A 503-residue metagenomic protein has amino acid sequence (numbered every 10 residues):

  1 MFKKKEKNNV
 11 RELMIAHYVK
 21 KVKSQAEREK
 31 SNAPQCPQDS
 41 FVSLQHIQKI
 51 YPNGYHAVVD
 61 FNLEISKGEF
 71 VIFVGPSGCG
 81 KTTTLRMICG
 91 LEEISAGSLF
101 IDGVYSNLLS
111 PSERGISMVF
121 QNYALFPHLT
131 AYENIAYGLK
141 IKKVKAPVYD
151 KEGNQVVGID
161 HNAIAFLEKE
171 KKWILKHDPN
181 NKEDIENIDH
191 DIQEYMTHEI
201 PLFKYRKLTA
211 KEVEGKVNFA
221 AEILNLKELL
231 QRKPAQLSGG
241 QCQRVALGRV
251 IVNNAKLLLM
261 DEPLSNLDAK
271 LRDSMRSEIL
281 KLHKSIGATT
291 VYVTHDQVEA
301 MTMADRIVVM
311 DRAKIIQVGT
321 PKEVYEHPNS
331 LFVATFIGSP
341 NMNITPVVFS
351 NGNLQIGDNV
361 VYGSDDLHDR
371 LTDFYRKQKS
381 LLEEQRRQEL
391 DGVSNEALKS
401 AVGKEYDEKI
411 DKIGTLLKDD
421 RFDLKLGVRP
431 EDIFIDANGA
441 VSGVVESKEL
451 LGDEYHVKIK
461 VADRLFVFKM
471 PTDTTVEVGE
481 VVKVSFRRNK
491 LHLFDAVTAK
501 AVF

Functional and structural regions predicted by a protein language model:
M1-K49, D178-I192, N438-A440, V497-F503: ABC-family P-loop ATPase nucleotide-binding domain
V42, V58-D60: Conserved structural motif at the start of ABC-family nucleotide-binding domains
V74-P76: The feature captures the beta-strand-to-loop junction immediately N-terminal to the Walker
C89: Helix-to-loop junction immediately C-terminal to a conserved catalytic motif
G97-Y105, E152: Conserved ABC transporter NBD signature motif
Y105-M118, I141-V144, V148, D160-I192 (+3 more regions): ABC ATPase NBD coupling module
T130-Y137, I141-K142, D191-F332: ABC ATPase nucleotide-binding domains
N329-D423, F434-V444, K460-T475: ATPase nucleotide-binding modules
